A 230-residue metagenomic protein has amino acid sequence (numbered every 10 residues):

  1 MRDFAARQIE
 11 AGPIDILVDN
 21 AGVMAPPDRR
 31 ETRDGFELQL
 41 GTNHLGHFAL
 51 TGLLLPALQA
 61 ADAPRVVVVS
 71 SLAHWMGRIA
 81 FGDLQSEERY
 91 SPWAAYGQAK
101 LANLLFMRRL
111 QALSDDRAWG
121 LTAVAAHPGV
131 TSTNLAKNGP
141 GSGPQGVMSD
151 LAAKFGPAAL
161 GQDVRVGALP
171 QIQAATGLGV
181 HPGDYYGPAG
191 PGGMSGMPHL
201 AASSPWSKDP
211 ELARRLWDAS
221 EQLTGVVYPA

Functional and structural regions predicted by a protein language model:
M1-Q145, Q222-A230: Rossmann-fold NAD(P)H-dependent dehydrogenase/reductase core
N20, A202-S203: Cytosol-/stroma-facing membrane-proximal "stalk/adaptor" domains immediately downstream of transmembrane anchors
R33, E37, W93-Y96, P157-A158 (+2 more regions): Active-site oxyanion-binding pockets that recognize sulfate/phosphate
A99, D150-A201, P210-R214: C-terminal helical subdomain
R109, P170-Q173, A219: Generic recognition of well-ordered alpha-helical segments
P144-M148, P205: A catalytic-pocket lid/entrance helix-loop region that shapes and gates access to the active site across common
S204-A230: C-terminal amphipathic/interface module of NAD(P)-dependent oxidoreductases and related NAD-binding regulators
